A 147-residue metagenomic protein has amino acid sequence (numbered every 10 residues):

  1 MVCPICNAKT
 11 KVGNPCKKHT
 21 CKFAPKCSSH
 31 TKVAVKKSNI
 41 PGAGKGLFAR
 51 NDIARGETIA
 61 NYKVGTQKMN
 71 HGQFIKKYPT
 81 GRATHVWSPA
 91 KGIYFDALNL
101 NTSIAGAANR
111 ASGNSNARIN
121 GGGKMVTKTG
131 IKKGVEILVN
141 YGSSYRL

Functional and structural regions predicted by a protein language model:
M1-N39: Intrinsically disordered, low-complexity regulatory regions of eukaryotic proteins
A8, N61, I137-N140: A generic structural signal for residues embedded in beta-strands
K9, G46, D52, T129-K132: Residue-level "contact hotspot" at macromolecular interaction interfaces
F23, Q67-K68, Y145: Short, surface-exposed beta-strand-loop junctions and turns on beta-sheet-rich folds
T31-S115: Catalytic cores of histone-lysine modification enzymes
R110-L147: C-terminal SET catalytic tail plus cysteine-rich post-SET Zn-binding segment of SAM-dependent SET-domain
